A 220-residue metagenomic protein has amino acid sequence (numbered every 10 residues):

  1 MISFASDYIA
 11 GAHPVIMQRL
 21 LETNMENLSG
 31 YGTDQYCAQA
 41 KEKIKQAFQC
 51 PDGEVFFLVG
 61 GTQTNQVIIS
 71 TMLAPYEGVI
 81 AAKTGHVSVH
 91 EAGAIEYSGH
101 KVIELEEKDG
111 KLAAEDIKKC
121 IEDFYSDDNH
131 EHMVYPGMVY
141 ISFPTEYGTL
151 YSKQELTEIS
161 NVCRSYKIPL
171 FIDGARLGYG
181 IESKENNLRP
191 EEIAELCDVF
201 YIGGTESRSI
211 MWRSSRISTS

Functional and structural regions predicted by a protein language model:
I2-S220: Conserved PLP-enzyme active-site core in the AAT-like
